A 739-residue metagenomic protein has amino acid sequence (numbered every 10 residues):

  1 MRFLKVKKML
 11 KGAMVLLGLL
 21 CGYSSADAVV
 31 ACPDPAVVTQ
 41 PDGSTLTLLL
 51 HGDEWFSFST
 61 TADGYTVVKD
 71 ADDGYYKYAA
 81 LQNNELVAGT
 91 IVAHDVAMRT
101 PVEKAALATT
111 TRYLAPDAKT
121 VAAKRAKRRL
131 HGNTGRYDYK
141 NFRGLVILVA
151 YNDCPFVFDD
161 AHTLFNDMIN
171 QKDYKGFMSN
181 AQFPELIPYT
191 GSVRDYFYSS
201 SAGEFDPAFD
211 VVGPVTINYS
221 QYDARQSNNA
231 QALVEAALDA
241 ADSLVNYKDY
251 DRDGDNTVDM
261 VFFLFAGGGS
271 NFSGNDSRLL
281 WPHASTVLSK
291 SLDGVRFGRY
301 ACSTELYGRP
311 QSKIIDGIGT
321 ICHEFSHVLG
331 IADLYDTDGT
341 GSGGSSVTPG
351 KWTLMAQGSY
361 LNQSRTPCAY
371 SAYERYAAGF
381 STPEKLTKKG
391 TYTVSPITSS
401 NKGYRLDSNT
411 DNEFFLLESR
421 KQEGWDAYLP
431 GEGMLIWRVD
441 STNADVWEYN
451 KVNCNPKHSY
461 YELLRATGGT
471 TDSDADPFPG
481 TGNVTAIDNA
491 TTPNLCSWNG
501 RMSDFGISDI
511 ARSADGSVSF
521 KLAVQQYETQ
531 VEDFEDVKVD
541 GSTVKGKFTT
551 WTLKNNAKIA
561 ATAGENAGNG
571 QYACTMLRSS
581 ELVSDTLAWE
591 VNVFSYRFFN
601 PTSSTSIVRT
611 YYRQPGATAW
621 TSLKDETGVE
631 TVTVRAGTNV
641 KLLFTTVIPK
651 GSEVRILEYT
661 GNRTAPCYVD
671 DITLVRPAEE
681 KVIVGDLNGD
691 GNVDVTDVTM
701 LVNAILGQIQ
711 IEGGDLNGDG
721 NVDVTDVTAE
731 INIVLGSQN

Functional and structural regions predicted by a protein language model:
T110, A115-T348, W352-E374, D445-V446 (+2 more regions): Active-site-proximal segment of zinc-dependent metalloprotease catalytic domains
V157-F158, L164, Y174-P188, D195 (+5 more regions): Non-catalytic C-terminal accessory/binding modules of secreted extracellular proteins
V261-L264, L687-Q710, D719-N739: Alpha-helical segments with a strong preference for the paired helices of cellulosomal dockerin domains
W425-D426, R597-I607, N662-A665: Extended, low-complexity, turn-rich repeat/linker tracts enriched in Gly/Pro/Ser/Thr and Asp/Glu that occur
Y527, V537-Q571: Extracellular glycan-recognition surfaces and repeat-rich motifs
N569-S595, S603-V608, V640-L642: Short beta-strands within extracellular/lumenal beta-sheet-rich domains
T618-P649: Extracellular carbohydrate recognition and processing domains and analogous Trp-centered ligand-binding platforms
T660-P677: Extracellular carbohydrate recognition
